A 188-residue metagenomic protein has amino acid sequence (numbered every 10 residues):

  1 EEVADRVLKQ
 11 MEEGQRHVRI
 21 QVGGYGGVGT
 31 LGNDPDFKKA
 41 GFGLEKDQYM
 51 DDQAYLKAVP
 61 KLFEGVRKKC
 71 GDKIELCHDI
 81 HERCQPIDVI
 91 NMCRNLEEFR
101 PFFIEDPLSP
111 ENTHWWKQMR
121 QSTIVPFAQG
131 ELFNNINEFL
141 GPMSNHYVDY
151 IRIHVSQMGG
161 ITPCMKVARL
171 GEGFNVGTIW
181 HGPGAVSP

Functional and structural regions predicted by a protein language model:
E2-K117: Metal-dependent enolase-superfamily TIM-barrel catalytic cores that perform enediolate-based chemistry
R94-F103, S109-P188: Shared catalytic-loop signature of beta/alpha-barrel
